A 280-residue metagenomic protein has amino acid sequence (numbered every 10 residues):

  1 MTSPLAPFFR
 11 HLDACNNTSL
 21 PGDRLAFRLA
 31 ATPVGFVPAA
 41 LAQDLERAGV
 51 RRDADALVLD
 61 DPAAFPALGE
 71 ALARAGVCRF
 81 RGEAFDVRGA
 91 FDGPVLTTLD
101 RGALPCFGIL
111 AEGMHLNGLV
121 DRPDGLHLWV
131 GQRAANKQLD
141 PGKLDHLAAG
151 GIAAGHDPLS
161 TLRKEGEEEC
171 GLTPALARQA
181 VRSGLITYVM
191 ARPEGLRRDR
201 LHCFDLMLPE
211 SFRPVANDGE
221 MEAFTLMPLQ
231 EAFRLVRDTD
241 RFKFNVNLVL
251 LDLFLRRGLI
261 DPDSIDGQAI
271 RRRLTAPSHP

Functional and structural regions predicted by a protein language model:
M1-K143, G150-K164, L172-V215, M221 (+3 more regions): N-terminal leader/linker segments that precede catalytic domains of diphosphate-processing enzymes
E168: Catalytic-pocket segment enriched in acidic/His residues
L226: Short aromatic/basic micro-patch
